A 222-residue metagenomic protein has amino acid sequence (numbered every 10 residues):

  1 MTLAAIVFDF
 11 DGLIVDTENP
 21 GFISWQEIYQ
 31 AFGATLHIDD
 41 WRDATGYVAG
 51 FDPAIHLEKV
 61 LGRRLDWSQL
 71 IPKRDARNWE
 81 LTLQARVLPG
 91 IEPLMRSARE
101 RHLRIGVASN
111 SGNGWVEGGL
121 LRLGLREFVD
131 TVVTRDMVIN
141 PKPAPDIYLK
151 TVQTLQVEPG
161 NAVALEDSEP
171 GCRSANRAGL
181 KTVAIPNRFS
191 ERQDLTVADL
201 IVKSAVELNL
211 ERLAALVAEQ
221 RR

Functional and structural regions predicted by a protein language model:
M1-A4, R96-R99, G112-R222: Asp-based, Mg2+/Mn2+-dependent phosphohydrolase catalytic module
T2-R101: N-terminal helical cap/lid subdomain that shapes the substrate entry/recognition surface in HAD-like hydrolases
I14, D43, V87, I105-A108 (+3 more regions): Conserved SAM-binding loop
T35, R104, K181: Residue-level detector of anion-binding/catalytic polar loops
G50, S109, N113: Functionally critical, cavity-lining and gating residues within the transmembrane helices of 12-TM secondary
R77-N78, R104-V107, P170, R221: Electropositive, surface-exposed helix/loop patches at the edges of structured domains that serve as adaptable
